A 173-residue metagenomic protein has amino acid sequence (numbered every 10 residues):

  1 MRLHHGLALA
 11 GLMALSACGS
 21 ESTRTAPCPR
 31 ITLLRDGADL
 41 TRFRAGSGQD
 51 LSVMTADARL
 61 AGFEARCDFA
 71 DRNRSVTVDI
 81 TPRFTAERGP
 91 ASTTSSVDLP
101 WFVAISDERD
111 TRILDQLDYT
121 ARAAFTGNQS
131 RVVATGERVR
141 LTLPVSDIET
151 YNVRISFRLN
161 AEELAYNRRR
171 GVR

Functional and structural regions predicted by a protein language model:
M1-A8: Bacterial N-terminal signal peptides that target proteins for export
A14-A17: C-terminal motif of bacterial Sec signal peptides marking the signal peptidase cleavage site
G19-S22: Bacterial signal peptide processing site
T25-P27, I113-R173: Helix-rich interaction surfaces within compact, conserved domain-sized segments that mediate assembly or partner
T25-Q49: Post-signal peptide N-terminal segment of mature Sec-exported envelope proteins
D50-A56, A65-V78, R88-S95, D110 (+1 more regions): Short, solvent-exposed beta-strand/turn "edge" segments of beta-rich domains on protein surfaces
V97-T111: Extended low-complexity, serine/threonine- and proline-enriched intrinsically disordered segments
